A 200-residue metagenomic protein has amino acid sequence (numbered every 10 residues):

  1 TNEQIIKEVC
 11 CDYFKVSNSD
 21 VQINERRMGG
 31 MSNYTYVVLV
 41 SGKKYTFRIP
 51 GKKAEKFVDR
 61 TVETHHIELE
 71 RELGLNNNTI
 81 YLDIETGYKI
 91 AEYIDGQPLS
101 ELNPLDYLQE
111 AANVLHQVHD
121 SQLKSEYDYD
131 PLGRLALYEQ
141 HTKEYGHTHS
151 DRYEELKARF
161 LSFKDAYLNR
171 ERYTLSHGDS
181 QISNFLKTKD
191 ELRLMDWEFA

Functional and structural regions predicted by a protein language model:
N2-S19, N24, L123-G178, S183 (+1 more regions): An alpha-helical support segment within catalytic cores of ATP-dependent transferases
F14-S17, F47, M195: Short, contiguous, well-ordered secondary-structure segments
E25-L132, H147-R152: ATP-binding pocket architecture of kinase catalytic cores
K43, G87, R172-T174, E191-R193: The start of beta-strands in P-loop NTPase/AAA+ ATPase cores
P50, H66, S183, T188-D190 (+1 more regions): Well-ordered, non-transmembrane segments within structured domains
F57, L175, T188-A200: Active-site Asp-x-Gly
T64, G178-D179, A200: Conserved glycosyltransferase catalytic-site signature
D95, I182, F199: Short, glycine/acidic-enriched loop or turn micro-motifs at the edges of active sites
